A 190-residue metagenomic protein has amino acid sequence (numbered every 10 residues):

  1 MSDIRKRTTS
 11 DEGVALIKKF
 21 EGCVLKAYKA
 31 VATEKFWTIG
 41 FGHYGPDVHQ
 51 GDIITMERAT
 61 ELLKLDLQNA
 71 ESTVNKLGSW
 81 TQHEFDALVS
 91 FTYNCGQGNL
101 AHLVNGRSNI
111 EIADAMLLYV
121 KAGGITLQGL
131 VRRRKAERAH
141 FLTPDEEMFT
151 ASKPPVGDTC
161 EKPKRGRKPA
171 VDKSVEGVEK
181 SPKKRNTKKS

Functional and structural regions predicted by a protein language model:
M1-Y28, E34, H43, D47-Q50 (+2 more regions): Long, amphipathic alpha-helical surface segments
T38-G40: Short hydrophobic-aromatic micro-motifs
T81-A101: Mid-chain, well-packed structural core segment of small domains
